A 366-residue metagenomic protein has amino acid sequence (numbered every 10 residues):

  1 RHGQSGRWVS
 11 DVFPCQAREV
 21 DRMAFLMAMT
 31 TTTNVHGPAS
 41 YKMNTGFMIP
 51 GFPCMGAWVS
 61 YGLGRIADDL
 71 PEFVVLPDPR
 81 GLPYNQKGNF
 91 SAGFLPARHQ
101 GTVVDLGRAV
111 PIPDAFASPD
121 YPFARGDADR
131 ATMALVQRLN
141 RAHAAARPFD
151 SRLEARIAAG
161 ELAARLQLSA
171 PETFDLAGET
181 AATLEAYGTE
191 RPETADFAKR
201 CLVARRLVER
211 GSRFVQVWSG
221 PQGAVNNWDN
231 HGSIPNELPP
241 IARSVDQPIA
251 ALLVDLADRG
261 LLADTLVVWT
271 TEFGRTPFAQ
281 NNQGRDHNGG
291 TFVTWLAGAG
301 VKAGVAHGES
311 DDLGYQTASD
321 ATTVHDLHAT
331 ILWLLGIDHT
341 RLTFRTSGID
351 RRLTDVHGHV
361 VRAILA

Functional and structural regions predicted by a protein language model:
R1-A366: Ligand-binding pockets and gating/stacking loops
